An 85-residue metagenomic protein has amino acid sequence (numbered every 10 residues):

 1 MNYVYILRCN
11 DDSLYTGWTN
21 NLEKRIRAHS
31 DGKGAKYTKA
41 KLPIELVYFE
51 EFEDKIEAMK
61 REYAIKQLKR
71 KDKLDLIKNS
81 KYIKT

Functional and structural regions predicted by a protein language model:
M1-K33, K39-K66, R70-T85: GIY-YIG nuclease catalytic motif and its immediate N-terminal context
